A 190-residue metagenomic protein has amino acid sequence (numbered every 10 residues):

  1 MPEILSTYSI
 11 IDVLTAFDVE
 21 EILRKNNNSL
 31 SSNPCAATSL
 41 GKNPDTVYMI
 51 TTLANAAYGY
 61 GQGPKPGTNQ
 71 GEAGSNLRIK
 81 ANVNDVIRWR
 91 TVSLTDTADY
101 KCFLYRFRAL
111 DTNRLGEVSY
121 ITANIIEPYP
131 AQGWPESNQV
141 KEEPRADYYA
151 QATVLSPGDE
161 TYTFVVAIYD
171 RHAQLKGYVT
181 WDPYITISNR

Functional and structural regions predicted by a protein language model:
M1-V47: Extracytoplasmic entry segments of secretory-pathway proteins
L14, V86-R90, T161-V165: Beta-strand secondary-structure signal
V19, S93, V166-I168: Short beta-strand segments enriched in hydrophobic/aromatic residues within well-folded beta-rich domains
S32-N76: Aromatic- and Gly/Pro-rich amphipathic surface segment
G59-Q139, R145-Y149: Extracellular-facing segments of soluble proteins and assemblies that are Gly/Ser/Thr-biased and enriched in aromatics
P144-T161: Eukaryote-biased detector of low-complexity, proline/serine/threonine-rich segments and adjacent exposed loops
S156-H172: Internal, hydrophobic beta-strand segments that form the core of beta-sheet-rich folds
L175-R190: Short beta-strand elements
